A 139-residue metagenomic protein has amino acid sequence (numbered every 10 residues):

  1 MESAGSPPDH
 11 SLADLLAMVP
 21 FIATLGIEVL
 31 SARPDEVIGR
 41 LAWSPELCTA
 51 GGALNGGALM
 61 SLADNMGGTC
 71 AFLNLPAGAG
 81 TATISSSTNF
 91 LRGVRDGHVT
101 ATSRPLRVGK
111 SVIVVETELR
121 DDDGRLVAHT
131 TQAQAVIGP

Functional and structural regions predicted by a protein language model:
M1-P139: Terminal targeting signals and extreme-terminal segments of soluble enzymes
